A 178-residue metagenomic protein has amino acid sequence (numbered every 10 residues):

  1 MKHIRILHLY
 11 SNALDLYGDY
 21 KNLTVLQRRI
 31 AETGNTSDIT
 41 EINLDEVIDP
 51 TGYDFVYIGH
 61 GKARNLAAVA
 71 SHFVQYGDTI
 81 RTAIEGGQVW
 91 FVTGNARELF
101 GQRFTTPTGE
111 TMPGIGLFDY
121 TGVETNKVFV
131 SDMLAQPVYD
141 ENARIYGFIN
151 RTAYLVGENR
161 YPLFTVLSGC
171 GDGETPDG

Functional and structural regions predicted by a protein language model:
M1-E85: N-terminal beta1-alpha1 cap of cysteine-dependent amidohydrolase-like domains
M1-H3, H8, E124-G178: Amide-donor transfer/coupling interface in amidating biosynthetic enzymes
L7-D19, V47-P50, F100-T108, A143-T152: Short low-complexity stretches enriched in small and charged residues
Y10-S11, I42-L44, G59-G61, T93-A96 (+3 more regions): Fold-independent oxyanion-binding glycine-rich loops and adjacent beta-strand/coil segments at enzyme active sites
A13-L16, A63-N65, G122-T125, Y154-E158: Short, acidic Gly/Pro/Ser/Thr-rich loop/turn segments
G18, G52, R103, T108 (+5 more regions): Solvent-exposed, flexible loop/coil residues
L26-G34, T106, L155-F164: Short charge-dense sequence patches
A63-N142: Cysteine-nucleophile active-site neighborhood
